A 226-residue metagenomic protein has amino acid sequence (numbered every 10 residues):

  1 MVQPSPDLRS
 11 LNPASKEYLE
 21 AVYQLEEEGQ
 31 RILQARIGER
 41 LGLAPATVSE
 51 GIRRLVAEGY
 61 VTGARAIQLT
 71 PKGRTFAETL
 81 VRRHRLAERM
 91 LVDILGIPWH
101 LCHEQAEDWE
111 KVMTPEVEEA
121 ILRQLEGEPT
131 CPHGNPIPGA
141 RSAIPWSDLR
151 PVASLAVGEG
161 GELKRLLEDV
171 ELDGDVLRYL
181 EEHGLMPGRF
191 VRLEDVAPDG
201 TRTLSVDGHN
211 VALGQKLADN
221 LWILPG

Functional and structural regions predicted by a protein language model:
M1-G42: Extreme N-terminal segment that seeds HTH/winged-HTH DNA-binding domains in transcriptional regulators
A46, H100: Key DNA-contact positions within bacterial/archaeal DNA-binding proteins
I52-R53: Short, hydrophobic-biased segments on the C-terminal half of alpha helices that form "recognition helices"
V56-R65: A short, conserved structural fragment
R65-H84: Basic, amphipathic "hinge/linker" alpha-helix immediately C-terminal to the N-terminal HTH DNA-binding motif
E110-D219: Mid-protein regulatory/catalytic core that forms ligand/cofactor-binding pockets and protein-protein interaction
